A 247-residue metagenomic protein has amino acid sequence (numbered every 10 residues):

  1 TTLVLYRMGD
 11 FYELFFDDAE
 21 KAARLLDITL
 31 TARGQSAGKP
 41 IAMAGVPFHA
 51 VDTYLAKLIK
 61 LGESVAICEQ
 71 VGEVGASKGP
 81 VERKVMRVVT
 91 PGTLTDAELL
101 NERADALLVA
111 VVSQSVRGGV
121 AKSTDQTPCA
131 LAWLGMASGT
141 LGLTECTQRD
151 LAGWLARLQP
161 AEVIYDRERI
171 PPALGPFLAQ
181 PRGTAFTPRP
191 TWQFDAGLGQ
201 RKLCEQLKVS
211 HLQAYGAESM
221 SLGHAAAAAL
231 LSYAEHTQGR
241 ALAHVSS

Functional and structural regions predicted by a protein language model:
T1-S247: Charged catalytic and DNA/RNA-contacting regions of genome-maintenance and nucleic-acid-processing enzymes
